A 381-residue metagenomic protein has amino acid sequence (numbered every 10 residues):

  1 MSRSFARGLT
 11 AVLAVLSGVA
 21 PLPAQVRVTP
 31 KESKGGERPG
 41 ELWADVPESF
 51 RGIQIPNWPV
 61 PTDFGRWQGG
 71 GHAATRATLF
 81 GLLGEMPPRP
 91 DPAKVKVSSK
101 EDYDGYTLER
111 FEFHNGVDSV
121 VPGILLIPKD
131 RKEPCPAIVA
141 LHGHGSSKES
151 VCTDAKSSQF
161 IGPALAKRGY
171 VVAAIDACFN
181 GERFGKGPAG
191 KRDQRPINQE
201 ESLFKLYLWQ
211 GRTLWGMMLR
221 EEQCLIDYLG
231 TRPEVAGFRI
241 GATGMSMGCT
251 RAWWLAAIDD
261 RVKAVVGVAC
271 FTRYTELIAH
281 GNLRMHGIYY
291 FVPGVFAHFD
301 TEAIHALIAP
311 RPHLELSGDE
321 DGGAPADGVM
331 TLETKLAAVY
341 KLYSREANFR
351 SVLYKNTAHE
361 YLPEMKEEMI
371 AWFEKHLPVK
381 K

Functional and structural regions predicted by a protein language model:
Q25-G81, E85: N-terminal pre-domain segments of enzymes
P87-R131: N-terminal cap/lid segment of alpha/beta-hydrolase-fold proteins
E133, V139-L225, G230-T231, E276-H280: Cap/lid segment of the alpha/beta-hydrolase catalytic domain
E201-W209, C224, K263-H305, P310 (+2 more regions): Mobile cap/lid helix-loop segments that gate and shape the active-site cleft of serine hydrolases
V235-G244: Alpha/beta-hydrolase fold nucleophile elbow
G244-G248, A252: Gly/Ala-rich beta-loop-alpha elbow adjacent to hydrolase catalytic centers
G287-I288, T334, V339-K381: C-terminal catalytic histidine-bearing segment of alpha/beta-hydrolase fold enzymes
A309, E315-A324: Conserved strand-to-loop "acid loop" that flanks and positions the catalytic carboxylate
